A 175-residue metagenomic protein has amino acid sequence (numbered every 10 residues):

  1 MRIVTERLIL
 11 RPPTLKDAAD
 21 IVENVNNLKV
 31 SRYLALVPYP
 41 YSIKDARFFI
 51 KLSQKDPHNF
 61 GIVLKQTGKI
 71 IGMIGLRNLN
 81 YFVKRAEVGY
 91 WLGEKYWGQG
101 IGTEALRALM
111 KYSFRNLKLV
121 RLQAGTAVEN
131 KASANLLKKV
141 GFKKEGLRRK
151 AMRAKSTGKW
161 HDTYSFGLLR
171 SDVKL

Functional and structural regions predicted by a protein language model:
M1-L28, V63-L175: Acyl-donor (CoA/ACP) binding surface of acyl/acetyltransferases
P12-P13, P38-P40, P57, T67: Proline-rich intrinsically disordered, low-complexity coils
K29-K51: Conserved GNAT-fold acetyl-CoA-binding loop/helix
D45-R47, S53, L136, K159: A generic membrane alpha-helix/interface feature
I50-G61: A short helix-loop-beta-strand connector motif used in the catalytic cores of GNAT acetyltransferases and, in some
